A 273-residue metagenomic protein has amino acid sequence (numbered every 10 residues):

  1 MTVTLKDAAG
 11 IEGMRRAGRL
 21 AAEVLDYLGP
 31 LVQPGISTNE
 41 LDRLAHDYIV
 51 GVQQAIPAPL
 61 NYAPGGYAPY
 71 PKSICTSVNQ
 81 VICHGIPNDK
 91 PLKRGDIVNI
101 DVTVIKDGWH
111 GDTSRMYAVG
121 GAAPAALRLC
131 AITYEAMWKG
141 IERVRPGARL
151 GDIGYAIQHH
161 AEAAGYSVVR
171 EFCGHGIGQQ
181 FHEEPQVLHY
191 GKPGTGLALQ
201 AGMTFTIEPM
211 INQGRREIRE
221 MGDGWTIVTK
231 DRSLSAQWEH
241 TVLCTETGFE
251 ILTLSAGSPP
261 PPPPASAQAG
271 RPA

Functional and structural regions predicted by a protein language model:
M1-A273: Active-site neighborhoods and metal-handling regions in enzymes and metal-associated proteins
